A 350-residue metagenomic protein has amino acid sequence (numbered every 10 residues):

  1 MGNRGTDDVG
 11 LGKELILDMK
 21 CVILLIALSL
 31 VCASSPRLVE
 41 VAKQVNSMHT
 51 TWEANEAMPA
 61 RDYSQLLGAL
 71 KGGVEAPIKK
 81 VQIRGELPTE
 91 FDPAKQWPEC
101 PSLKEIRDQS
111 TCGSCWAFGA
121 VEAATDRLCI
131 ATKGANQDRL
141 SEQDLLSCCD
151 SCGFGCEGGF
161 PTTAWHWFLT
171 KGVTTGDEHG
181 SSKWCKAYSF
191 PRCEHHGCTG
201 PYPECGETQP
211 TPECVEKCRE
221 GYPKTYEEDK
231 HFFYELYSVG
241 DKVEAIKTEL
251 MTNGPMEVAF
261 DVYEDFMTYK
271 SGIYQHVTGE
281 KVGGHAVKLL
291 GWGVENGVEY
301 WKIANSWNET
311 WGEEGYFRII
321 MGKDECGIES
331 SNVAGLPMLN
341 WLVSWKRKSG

Functional and structural regions predicted by a protein language model:
M1-I26: Classical eukaryotic N-terminal signal peptides for Sec-dependent ER targeting/secretion, especially the positively
K20-G350: Catalytic-core signature of thiol
